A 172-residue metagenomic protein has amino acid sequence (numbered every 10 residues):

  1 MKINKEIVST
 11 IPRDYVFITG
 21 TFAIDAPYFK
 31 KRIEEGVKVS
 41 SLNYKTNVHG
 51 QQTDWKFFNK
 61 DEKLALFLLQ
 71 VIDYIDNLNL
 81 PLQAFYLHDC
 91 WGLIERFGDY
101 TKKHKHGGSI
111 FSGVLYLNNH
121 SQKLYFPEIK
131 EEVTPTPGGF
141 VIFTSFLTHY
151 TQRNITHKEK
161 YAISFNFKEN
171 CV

Functional and structural regions predicted by a protein language model:
M1-Q83, L93, Y100: Non-heme Fe(II)/2-oxoglutarate
L93-R96, H106-Q122: Short, conserved beta-strand element in jelly-roll/cupin
T101-H104, H149-T156: Short beta-strand His + acidic residue motifs that chelate non-heme Fe in jelly-roll/DSBH and cupin folds
S112-V114, H157-V172: A short hydrophobic beta-strand segment most commonly corresponding to one strand of the jelly-roll/cupin
L117-T136: A short beta-strand-loop-beta hairpin characteristic of the jelly-roll/cupin
N118-H120, Y150, K168-V172: Short coil/turn motifs at secondary-structure junctions
